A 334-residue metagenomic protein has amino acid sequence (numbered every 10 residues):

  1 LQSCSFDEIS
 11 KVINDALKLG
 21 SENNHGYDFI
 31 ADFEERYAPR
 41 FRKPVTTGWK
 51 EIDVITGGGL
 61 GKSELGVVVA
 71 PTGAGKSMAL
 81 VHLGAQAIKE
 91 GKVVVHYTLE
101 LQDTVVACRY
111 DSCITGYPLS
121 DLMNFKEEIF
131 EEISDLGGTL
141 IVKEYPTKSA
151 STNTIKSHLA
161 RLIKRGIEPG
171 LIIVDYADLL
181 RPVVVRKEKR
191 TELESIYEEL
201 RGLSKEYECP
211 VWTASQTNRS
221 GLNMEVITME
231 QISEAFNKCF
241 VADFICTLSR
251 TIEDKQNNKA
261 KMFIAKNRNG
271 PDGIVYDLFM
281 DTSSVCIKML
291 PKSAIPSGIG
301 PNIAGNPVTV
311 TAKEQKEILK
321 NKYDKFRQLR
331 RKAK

Functional and structural regions predicted by a protein language model:
L1-A31: Short, small/acidic-rich helices and loops at N termini and domain boundaries of DNA replication/processing enzymes
G20-Y117, L140-I141: The Walker A/P-loop phosphate-binding site
L65-V69, V95-T98, I141-E144, I173 (+3 more regions): Structured core elements
G73, K156-I172, E199, K205-Y207 (+1 more regions): C-terminal regions of RecA-like/P-loop NTPase motor modules
Q86-E168, P182, V275-L278: Cytosolic-facing regulatory segments adjacent to core modules
T98-L101, T213-N218, R268: A short beta-strand-to-loop transition that corresponds to the Sensor-1 phosphate-sensing loop of AAA+ P-loop ATPases
S120-L122, E144-S149, V183-E194, N223-E230: Flexible beta-alpha connector loops of hexameric P-loop NTPases
G170-C209: Helical hairpin unit composed of two closely spaced alpha helices linked by a short loop
